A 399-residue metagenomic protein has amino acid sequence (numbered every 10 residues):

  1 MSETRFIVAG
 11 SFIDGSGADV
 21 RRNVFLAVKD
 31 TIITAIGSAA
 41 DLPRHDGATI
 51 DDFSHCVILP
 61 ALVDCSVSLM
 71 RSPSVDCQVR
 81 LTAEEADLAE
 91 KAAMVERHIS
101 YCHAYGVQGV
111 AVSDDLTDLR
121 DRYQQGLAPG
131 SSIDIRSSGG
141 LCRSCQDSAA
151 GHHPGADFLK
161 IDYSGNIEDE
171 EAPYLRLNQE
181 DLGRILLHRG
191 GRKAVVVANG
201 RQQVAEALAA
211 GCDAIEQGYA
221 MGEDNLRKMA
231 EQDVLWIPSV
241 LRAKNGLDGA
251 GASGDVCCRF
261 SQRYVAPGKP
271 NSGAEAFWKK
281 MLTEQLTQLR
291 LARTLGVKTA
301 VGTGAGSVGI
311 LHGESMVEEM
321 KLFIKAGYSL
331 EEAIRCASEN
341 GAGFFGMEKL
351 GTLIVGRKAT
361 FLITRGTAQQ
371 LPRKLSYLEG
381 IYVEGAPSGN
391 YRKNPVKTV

Functional and structural regions predicted by a protein language model:
M1-H45, I58, R365-L371: N-terminal metal-binding scaffold of metallo-dependent hydrolase/deaminase domains
C56-Q125, A210: Metal-associated gating/positioning segment near the N- to mid-region
A61-V67, V110-V112, I135-G139, L159-I161 (+4 more regions): Hydrophobic faces of well-ordered beta-strands that scaffold small-molecule active sites in alpha/beta enzyme cores
K91-I99, Q146-P154, A198-A205: Short, acidic/polar
R143-D181, G268: Active-site gating/metal-coordination segments in enzymes
D169-L282, A305-S307, G327-S329, A342-F345 (+1 more regions): Active-site core of metal-dependent hydrolases
P270-G273, L282-T364: His/Asp/Glu-enriched, well-ordered alpha-helical/loop segment that forms or immediately abuts the divalent-metal
R335-E339, V355-V399: C-terminal cap of metal-dependent C-N hydrolases
